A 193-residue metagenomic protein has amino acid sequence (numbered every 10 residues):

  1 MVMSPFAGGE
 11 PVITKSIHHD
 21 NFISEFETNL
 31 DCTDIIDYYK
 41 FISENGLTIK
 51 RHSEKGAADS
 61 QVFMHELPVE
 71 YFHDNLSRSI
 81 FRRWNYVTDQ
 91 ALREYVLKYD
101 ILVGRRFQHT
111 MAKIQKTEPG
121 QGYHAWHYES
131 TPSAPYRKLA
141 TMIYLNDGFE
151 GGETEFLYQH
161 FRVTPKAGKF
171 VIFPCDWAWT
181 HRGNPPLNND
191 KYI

Functional and structural regions predicted by a protein language model:
M1-F170, A178-I193: Fe(II)/2-oxoglutarate oxygenase catalytic core
